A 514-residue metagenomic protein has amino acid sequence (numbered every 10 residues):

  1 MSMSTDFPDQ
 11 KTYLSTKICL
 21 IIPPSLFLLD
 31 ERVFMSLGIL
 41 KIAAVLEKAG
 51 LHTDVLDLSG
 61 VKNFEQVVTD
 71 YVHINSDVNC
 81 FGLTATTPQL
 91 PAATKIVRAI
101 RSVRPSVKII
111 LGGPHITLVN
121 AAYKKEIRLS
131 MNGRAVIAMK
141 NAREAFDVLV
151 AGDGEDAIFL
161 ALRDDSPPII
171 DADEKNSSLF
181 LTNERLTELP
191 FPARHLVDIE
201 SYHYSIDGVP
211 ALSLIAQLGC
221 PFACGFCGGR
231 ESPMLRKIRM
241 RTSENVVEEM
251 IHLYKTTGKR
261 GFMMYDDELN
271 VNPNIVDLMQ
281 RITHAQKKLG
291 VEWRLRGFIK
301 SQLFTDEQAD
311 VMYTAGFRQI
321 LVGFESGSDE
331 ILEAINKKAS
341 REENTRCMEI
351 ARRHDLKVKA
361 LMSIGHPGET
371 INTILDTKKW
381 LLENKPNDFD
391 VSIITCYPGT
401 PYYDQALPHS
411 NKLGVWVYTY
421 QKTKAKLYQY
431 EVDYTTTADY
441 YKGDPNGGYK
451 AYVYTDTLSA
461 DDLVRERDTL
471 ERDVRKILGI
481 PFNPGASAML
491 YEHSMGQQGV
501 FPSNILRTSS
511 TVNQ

Functional and structural regions predicted by a protein language model:
M1-L20, H52, V72-D77, A145 (+3 more regions): Radical SAM enzyme core and accessory elements
S2-M250, T256-G258: Acidic, low-complexity intrinsically disordered segments
D147, R318, N387: Receiver (REC) domain switch/active-site residues of two-component response regulators
N176-A193, D404-K426: Mobile, glycine-enriched helix-loop/loop "lid" segments at the mouths of ligand-binding/catalytic clefts that gate
T187-K359, K379: Radical SAM [4Fe-4S] cluster-binding motif and immediate context
I299-K300, G327-N336, M348-T373, S392-P398 (+2 more regions): Conserved strand-turn element in the central/C-terminal portion of the radical SAM core barrel that lines
Q308, G368-L382: Catalytic cores of alpha/beta
